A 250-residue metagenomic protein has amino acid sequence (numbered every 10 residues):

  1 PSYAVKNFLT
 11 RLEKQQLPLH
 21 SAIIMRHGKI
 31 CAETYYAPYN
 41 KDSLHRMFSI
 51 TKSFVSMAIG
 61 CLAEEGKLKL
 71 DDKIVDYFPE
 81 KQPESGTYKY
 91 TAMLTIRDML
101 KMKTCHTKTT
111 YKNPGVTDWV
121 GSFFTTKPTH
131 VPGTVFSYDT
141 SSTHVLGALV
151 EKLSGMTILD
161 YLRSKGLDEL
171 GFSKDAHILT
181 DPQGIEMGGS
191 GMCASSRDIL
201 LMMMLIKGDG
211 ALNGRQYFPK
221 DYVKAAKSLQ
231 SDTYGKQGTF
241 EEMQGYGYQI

Functional and structural regions predicted by a protein language model:
Y3, L19, H45, S49 (+7 more regions): Soluble non-cytosolic domains of exported or imported proteins
L9, E13, G60, V75 (+9 more regions): Non-transmembrane alpha-helical segments in soluble domains of secreted/periplasmic/extracellular proteins
L9-Y39: A short, well-structured edge-of-sheet supersecondary motif
Q15-Q16, P38-Y39, K69, Y90-L94 (+3 more regions): Extracellular/periplasmic catalytic domains that process cell-envelope and extracellular macromolecules
G28, H45-D71, M99, L146-V150 (+2 more regions): Active-site SXXK
K41-H45, P83-T87, V131-V135, A148-K152 (+1 more regions): Second-shell loop/turn segments in exported
E65-T104, T125, S154-S190, A194: Active-site helix/loop module of the DD-peptidase/beta-lactamase fold, centered on the serine-lysine SxxK catalytic
S173-A176, K224-I250: Active-site Gly/Thr loop motif
